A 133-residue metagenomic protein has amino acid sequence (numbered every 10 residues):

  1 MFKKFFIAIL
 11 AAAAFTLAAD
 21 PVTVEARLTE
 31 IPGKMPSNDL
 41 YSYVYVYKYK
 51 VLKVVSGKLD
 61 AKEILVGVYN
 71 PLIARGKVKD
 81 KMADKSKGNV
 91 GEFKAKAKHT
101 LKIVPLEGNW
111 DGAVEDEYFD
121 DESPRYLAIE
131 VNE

Functional and structural regions predicted by a protein language model:
M1-K4: Positively charged n-region of N-terminal signal peptides that target proteins for export
F6-A18: Hydrophobic h-region of N-terminal signal peptides that target proteins for export in Gram-negative bacteria
F6-I7, S37, D84: Generic detector of short alpha-helix boundary/capping microenvironments and adjacent low-complexity segments
A8-I9, P32, D39, K79: A near-ubiquitous, low-amplitude feature marking generic local secondary-structure context
D20-L52: Structural detector for short beta-strands of small beta-barrel domains
Y43-K48, L52-E133: Disulfide-stabilized netrin-like
